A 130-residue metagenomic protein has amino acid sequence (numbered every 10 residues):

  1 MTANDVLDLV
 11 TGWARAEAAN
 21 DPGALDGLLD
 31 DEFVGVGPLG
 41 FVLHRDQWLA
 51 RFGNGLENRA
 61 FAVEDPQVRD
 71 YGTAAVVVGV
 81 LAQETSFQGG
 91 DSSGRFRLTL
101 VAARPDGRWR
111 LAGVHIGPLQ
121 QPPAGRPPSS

Functional and structural regions predicted by a protein language model:
M1-G27, V34-S130: A beta-strand edge to alpha-helix "cap/lid" segment located at domain peripheries
